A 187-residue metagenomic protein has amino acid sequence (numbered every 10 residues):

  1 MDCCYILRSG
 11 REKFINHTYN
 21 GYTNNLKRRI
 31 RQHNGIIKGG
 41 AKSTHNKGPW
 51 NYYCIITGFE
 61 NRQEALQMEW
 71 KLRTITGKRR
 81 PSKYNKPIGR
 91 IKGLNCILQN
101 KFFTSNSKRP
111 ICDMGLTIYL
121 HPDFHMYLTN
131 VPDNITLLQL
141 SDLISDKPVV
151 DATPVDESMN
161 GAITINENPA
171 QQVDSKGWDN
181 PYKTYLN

Functional and structural regions predicted by a protein language model:
M1-I56, E60-Q67, L94-N187: GIY-YIG nuclease catalytic motif and its immediate N-terminal context
G39-T44, W70-K86: Short arginine-rich
R80-P81, I91, Q172-V173: Positively charged, low-complexity intrinsically disordered regions
K83-Q99: A short N-terminal helical cap/helix-turn-helix that marks the beginning of AMP-binding/adenylate-forming
